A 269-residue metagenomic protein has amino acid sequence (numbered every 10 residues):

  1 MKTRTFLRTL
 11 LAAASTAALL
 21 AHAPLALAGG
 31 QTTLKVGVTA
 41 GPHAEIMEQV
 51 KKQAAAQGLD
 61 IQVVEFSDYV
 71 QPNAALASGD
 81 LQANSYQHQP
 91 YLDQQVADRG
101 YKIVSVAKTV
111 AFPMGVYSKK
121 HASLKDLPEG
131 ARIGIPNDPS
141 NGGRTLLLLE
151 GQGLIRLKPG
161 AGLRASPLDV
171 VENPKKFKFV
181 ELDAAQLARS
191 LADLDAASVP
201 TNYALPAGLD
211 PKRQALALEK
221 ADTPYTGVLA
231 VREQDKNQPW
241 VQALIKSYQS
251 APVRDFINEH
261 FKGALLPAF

Functional and structural regions predicted by a protein language model:
H22-A23: N-terminal signal peptide c-region/cleavage motif recognized by signal peptidases
G30-G41, L59-E65, R132-I133: Short, well-ordered beta-strand elements
V63-A74, A161-R189: Short helix-initiation/N-cap motifs at beta->coil->alpha
Y69-G100, G115-A122, G142-T145, A204-G208: Pocket-flanking alpha-helical
Q94-V106, H121, D193, S198 (+1 more regions): Ligand-binding "clamshell"
V106-R156: A conserved helix-loop-strand patch within extracytoplasmic ligand-binding domains of the periplasmic binding
K108-Y117, L205-A251, A264-F269: Periplasmic-binding protein-like
N141-E150, Y248-P267: Periplasmic-binding protein-like
